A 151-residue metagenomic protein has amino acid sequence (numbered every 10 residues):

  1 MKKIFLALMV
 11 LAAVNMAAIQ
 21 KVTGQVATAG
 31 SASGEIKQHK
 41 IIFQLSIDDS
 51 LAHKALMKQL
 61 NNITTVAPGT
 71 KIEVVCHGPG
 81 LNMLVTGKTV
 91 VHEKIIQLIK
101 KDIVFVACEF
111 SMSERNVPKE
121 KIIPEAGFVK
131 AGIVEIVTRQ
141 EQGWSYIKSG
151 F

Functional and structural regions predicted by a protein language model:
M1-Q25: Bacterial Sec-dependent N-terminal signal peptides
I19-F151: Secreted/extracellular ectodomain signature
